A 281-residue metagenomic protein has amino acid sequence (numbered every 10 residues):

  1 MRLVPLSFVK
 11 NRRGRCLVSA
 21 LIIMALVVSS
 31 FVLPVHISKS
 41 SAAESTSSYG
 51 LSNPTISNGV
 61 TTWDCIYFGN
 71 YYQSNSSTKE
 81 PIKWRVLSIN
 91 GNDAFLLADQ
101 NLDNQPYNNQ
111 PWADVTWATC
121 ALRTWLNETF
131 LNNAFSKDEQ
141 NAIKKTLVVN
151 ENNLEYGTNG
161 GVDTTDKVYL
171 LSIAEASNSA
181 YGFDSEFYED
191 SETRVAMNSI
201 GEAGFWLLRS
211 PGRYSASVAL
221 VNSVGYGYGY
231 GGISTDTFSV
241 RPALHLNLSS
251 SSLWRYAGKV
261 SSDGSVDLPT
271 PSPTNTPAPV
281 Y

Functional and structural regions predicted by a protein language model:
M1-R13: N-terminal secretory signal peptides that target proteins for export/translocation
P5, I23-M24, S38, K144 (+1 more regions): Residues marking helix boundaries in flexible regions
R15-I23: Sec-dependent signal peptide recognition, specifically the positively charged N-region followed immediately by
I22-S30: Hydrophobic core
V32-A43: Signal peptide processing junction and immediate N-terminal pro/mature segment of secreted/exported proteins
E44-Y281: Collagenous Gly-X-Y triple-helix signature in extracellular proteins
